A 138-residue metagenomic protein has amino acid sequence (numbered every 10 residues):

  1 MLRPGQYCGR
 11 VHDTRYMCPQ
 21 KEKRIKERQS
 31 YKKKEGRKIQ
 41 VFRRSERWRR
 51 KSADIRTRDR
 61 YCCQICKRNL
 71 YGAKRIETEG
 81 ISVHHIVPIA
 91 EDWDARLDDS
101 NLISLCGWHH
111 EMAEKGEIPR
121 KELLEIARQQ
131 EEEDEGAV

Functional and structural regions predicted by a protein language model:
M1-R50, R68-E77, E122-V138: A boundary/linker detector
R3-Q6, R15-Y16, R60-Y61, S100 (+1 more regions): Cys/His-enriched microdomains
H12, H84-H85, H109-H110, E114: Histidine-centered active-site/metal-ligand motif
R37, I76-H84, D92: Residue-level signal for pocket-adjacent positions within structured domains
R47-S82, C106-W108: Short cysteine-rich loop/turn motifs with clustered Cys
L70-G72, L102-E125: Short Cys/His-centered divalent metal-binding micro-motifs
V87-L102: Short linker/helix segments within small regulatory modules
